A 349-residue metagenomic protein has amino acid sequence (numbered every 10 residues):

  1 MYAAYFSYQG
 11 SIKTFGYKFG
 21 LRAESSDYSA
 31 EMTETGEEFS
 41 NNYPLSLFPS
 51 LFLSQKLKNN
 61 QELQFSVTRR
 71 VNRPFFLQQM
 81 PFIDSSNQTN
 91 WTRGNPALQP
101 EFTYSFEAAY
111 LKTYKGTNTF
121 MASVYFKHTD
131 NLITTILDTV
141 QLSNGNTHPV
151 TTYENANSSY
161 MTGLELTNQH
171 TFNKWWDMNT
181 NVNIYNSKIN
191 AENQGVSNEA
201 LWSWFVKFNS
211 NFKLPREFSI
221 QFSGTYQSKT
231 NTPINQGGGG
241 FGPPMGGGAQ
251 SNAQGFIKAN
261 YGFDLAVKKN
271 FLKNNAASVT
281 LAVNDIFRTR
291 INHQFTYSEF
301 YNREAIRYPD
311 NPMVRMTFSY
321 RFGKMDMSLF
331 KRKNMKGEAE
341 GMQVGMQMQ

Functional and structural regions predicted by a protein language model:
M1-A3, Q99, T119-N181, N190-G195 (+1 more regions): Outer membrane beta-barrel strand-and-loop segments of large Gram-negative receptors, especially TonB-dependent
Y2-F39, Y43-S50, N168-N186, N211-K213 (+1 more regions): Surface-exposed extracellular loop regions of Gram-negative outer-membrane beta-barrel proteins
Y2-F6, L47-L53, L63, Y104-A108 (+5 more regions): Hydrophobic, lipid-facing positions within transmembrane beta-strands of outer-membrane proteins
I12-T14, A23-S29, V67-R73, F82 (+6 more regions): Transmembrane beta-strands of outer-membrane beta-barrel pores
T14-Y17, N60-L63, G116-F120, K174-M178 (+3 more regions): Repeated loop/turn-to-beta-strand initiation elements of outer-membrane beta-barrel proteins
D27, N59-S105, F126-T151, F241 (+2 more regions): Surface-exposed extracellular loop regions of Gram-negative outer-membrane beta-barrel proteins, predominantly
E38-L45, D84-S86, P96-P100, D130 (+4 more regions): Replace "Gram-negative outer membrane beta-barrel proteins" with "bacterial and organellar outer membrane beta-barrel
L51, L201-Q349: Conserved C-terminal beta-signal and adjacent last beta-strands/turns of outer-membrane beta-barrel proteins
